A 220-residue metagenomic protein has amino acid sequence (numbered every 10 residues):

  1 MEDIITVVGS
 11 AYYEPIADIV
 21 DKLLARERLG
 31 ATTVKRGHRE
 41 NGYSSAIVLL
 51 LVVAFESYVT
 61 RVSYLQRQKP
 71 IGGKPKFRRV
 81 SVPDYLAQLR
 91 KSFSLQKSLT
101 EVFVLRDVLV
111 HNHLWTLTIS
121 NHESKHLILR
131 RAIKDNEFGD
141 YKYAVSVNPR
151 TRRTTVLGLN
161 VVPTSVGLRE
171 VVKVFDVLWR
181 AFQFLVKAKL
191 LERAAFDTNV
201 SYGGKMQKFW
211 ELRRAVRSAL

Functional and structural regions predicted by a protein language model:
M1-S44, Q207-W210: Charged alpha-helical initiation segments
Y43, V48, I119, L129-E137: Terminal alpha-helical segments
S44-V80: Short, contiguous, well-structured surface segments enriched in hydrophobic/aromatic residues
L50, A54, S98-E101, L105-V108 (+2 more regions): Charged, amphipathic alpha-helical oligomerization/scaffolding segments
P75-F93: Helix-adjacent hinge/juxtasegments
L95-L127: Histidine-centered, metal-coordinating catalytic motifs and their short helical/loop contexts
S124-G158: Charged, glycine/proline-rich intrinsically disordered loops and linkers
T154-L220: A hydrophobic membrane-anchoring alpha-helix module
